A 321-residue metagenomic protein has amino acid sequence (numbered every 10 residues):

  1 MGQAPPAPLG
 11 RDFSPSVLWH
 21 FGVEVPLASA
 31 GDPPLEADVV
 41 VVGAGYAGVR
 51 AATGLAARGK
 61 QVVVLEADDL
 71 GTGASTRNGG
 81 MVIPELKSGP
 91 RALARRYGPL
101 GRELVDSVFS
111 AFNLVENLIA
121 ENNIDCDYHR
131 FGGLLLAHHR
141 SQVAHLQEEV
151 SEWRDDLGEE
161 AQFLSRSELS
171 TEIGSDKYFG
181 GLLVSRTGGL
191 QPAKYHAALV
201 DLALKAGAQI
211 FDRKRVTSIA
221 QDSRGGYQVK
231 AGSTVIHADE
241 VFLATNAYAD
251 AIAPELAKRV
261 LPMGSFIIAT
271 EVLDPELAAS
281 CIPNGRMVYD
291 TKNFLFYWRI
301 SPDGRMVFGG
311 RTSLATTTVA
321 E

Functional and structural regions predicted by a protein language model:
M1-V39, A57: Extreme N-terminal leader/targeting segments of oxidoreductases
A37-V64: N-terminal Rossmann-like FAD-binding beta1-loop-alpha1 element of flavoenzymes
A44, L86, T245-N246: Glycine-rich, N-terminal phosphate-binding loop of Rossmann-like dinucleotide-binding domains
A57-R77: Glycine-rich FAD pyrophosphate-binding loop
V82, N113, E121-H129, V216-S218 (+2 more regions): Active-site substrate-recognition segment that forms the wall of the catalytic cavity or substrate channel
E85-S167: Dinucleotide-binding Rossmann-like beta1-alpha1 core, especially the glycine-rich loop that anchors the ADP
V105-F109, L136-H145, L183-D201, F211 (+1 more regions): Short beta-strand to alpha-helix junction loop
S151-E152, D176-D239: Helical element adjacent to the flavin cofactor pocket in flavoenzyme catalytic cores
